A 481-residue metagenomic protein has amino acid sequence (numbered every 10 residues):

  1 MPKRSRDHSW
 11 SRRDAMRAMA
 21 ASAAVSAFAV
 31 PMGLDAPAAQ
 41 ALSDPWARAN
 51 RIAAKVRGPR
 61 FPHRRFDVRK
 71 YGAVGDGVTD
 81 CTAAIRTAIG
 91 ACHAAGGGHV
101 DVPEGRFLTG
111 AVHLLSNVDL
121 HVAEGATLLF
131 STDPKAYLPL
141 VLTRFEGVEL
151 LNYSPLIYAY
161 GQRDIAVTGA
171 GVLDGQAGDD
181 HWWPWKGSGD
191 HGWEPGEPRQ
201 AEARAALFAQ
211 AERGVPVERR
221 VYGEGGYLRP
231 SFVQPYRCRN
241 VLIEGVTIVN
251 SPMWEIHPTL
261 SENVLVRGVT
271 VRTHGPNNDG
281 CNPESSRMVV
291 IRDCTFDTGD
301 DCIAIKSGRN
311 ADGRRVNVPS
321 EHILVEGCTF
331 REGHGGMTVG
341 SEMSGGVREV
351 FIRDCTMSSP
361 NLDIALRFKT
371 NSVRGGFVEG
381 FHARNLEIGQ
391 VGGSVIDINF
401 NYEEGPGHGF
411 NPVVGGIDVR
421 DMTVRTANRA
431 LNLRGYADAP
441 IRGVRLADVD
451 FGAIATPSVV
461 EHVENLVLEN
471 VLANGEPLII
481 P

Functional and structural regions predicted by a protein language model:
P2-P481: Extracellular/periplasmic carbohydrate-active domains that bind, remodel, or depolymerize complex polysaccharides
